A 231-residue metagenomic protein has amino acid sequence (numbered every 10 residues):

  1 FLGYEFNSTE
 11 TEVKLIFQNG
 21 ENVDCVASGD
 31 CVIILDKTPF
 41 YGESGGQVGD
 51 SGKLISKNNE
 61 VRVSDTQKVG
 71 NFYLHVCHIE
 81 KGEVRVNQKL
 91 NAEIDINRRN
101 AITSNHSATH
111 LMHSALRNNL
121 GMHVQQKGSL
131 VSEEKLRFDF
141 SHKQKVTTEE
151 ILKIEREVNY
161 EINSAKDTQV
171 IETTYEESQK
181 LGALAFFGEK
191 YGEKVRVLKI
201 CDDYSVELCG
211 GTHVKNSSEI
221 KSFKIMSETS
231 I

Functional and structural regions predicted by a protein language model:
F1-I231: A glycine- and charged-residue-rich anion-binding loop/surface
